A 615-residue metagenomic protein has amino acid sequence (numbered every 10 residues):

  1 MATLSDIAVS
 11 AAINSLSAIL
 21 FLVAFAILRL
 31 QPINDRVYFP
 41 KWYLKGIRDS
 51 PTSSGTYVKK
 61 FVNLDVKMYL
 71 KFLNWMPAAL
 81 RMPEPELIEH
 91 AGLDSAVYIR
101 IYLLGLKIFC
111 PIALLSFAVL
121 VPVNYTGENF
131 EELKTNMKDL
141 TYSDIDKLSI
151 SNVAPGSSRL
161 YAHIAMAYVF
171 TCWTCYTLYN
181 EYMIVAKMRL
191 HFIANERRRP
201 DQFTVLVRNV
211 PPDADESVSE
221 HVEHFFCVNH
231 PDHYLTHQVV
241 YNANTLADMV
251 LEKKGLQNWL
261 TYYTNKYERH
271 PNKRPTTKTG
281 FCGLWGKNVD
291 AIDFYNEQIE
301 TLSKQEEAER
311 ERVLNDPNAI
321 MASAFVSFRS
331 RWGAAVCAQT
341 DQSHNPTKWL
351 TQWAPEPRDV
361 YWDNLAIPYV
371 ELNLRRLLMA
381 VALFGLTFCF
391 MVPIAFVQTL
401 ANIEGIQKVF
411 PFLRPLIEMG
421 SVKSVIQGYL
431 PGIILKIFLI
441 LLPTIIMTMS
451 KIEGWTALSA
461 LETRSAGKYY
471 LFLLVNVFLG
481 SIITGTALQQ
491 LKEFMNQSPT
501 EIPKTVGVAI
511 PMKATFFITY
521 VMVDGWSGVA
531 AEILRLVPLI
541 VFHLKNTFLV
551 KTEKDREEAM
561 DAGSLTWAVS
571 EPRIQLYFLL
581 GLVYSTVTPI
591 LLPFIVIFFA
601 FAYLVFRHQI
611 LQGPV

Functional and structural regions predicted by a protein language model:
M1-V615: Transmembrane transport/permeation module of multi-pass membrane proteins
